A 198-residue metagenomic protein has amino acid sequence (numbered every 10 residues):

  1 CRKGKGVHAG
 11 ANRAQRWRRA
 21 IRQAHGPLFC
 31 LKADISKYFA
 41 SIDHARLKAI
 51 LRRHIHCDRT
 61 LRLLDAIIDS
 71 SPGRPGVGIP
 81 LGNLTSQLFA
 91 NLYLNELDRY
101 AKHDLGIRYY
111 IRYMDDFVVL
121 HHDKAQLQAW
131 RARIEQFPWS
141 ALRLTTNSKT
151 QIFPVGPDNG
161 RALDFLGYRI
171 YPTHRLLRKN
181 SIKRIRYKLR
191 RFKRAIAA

Functional and structural regions predicted by a protein language model:
C1: Active-site substrate-recognition loop segments, prototypically the cytochrome P450 B′-helix/B-C loop
G4: Non-catalytic nucleic-acid substrate-recognition regions in nucleic-acid-modifying enzymes
H8-A9, R13-M114, V118-K149, F153-V155 (+1 more regions): Conserved polymerase palm-domain catalytic core
D164-A198: Active-site and adjacent loop segments of nucleotide-processing enzymes that use two-metal-ion phosphate chemistry
